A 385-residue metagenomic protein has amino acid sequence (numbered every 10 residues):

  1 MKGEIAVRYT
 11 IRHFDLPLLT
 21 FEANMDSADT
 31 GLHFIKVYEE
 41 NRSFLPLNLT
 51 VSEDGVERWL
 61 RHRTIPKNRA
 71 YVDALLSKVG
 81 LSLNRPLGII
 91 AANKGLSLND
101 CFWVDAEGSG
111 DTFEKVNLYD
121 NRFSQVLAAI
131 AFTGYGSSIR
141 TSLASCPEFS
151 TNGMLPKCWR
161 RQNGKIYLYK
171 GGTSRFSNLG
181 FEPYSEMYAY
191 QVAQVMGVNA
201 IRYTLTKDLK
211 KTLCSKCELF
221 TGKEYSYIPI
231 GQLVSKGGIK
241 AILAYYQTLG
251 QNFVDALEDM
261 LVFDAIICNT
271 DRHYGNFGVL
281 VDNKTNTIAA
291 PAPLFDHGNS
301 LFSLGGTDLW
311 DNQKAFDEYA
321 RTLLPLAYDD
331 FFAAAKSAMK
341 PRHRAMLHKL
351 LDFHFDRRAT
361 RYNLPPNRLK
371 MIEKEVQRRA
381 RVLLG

Functional and structural regions predicted by a protein language model:
M1-V262, I266-C268, L280-G385: Phosphate/dinucleotide-binding and metal-coordinating scaffold of catalytic cores in nucleotide-dependent enzymes
H273, G278-L280: Conserved protein-kinase catalytic-loop segment immediately C-terminal to the catalytic Asp of the HRD motif
